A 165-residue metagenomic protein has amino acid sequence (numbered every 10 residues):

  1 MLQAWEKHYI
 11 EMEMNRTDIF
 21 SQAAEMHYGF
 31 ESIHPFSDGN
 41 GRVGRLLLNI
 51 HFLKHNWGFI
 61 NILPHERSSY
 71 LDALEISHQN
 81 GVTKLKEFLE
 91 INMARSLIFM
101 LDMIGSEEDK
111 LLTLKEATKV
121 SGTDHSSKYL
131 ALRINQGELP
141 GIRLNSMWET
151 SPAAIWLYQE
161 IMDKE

Functional and structural regions predicted by a protein language model:
M1-M103: Phosphate/pyrophosphate-binding active-site loops
G41, K110, W148: Residues that recognize and position ribonucleotide moieties
L47, E116, A154: Ca2+-coordinating acidic residues in Ca2+-binding motifs
M103-G105, S146: Intrinsic disorder at enzyme termini
S106-S127: Polyanion-binding surface elements
G122-W148: Major-groove DNA-recognition helix of helix-turn-helix-type DNA-binding domains
E138-K164: Short helix-start
